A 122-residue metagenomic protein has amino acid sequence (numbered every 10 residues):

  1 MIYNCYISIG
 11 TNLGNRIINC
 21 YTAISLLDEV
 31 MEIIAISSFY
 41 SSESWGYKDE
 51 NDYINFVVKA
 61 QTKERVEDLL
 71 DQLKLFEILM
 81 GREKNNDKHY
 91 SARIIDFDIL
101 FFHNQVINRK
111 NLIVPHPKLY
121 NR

Functional and structural regions predicted by a protein language model:
M1-Y6: Extreme N-terminal starter segment of soluble prokaryotic enzymes
S8, K59-Q61, F102: Short hydrophobic/aromatic beta-strand micro-patches that form the beta-sheet surface supporting nucleotide- or nucleic
G14, W45-Y53, E67-D71, L75-R122: Flexible, gly/pro- and Lys/Arg-enriched active-site loops
R16-T22: N-terminal glycine-rich phosphate-binding loop and ensuing alpha1 helix
T22-V66: Short, surface-exposed acidic-centric catalytic microdomains
